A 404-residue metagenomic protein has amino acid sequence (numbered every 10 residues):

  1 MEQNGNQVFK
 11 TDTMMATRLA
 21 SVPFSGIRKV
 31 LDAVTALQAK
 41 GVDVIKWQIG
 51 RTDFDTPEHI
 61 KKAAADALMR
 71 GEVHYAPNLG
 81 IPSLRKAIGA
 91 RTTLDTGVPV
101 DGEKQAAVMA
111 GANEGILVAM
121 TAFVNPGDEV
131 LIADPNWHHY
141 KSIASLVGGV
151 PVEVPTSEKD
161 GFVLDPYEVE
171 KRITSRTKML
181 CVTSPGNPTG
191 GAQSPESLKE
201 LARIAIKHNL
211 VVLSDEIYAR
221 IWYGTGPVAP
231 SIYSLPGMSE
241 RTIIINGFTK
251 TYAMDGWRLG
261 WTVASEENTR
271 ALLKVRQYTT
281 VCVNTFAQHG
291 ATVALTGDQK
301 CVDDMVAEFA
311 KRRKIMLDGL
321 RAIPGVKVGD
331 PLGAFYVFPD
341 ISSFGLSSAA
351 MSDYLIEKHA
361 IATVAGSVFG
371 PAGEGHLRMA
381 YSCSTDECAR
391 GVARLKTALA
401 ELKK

Functional and structural regions predicted by a protein language model:
M1-M15, L19-S25, V30-I45, R51-A67 (+1 more regions): PLP-dependent class I/II
G50, G71-N78: Short gly/ser-rich anion-binding loops that grip negatively charged ligand groups
Y75-M109: Conserved N-terminal alpha-helix of the aminotransferase class I/II PLP-enzyme fold
